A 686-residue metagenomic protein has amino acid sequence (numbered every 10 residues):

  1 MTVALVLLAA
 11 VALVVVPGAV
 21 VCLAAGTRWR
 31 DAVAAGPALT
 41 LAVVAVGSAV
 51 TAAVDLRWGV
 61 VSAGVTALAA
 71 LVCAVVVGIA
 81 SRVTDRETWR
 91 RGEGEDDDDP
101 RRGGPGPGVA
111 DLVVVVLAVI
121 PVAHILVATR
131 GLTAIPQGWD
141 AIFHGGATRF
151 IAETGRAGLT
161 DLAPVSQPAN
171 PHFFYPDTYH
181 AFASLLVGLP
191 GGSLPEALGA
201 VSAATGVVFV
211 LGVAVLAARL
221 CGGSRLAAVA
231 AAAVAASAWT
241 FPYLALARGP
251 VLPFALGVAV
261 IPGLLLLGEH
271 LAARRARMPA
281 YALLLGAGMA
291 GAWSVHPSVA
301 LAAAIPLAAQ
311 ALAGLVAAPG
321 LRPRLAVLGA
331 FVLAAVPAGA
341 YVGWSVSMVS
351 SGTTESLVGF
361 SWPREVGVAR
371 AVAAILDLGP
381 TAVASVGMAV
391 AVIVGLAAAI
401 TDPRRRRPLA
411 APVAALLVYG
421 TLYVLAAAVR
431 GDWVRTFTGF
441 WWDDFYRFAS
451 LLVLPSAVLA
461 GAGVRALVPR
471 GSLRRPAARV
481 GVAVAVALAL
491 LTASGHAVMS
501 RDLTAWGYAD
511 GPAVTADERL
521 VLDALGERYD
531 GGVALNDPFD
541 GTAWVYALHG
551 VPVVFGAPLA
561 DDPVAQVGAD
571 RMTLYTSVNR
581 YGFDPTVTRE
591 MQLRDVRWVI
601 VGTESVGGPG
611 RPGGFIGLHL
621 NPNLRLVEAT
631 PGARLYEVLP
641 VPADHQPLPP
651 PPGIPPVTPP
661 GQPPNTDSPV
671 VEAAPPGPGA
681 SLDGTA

Functional and structural regions predicted by a protein language model:
M1-R102, G106: Membrane-embedded, hydrophobic transmembrane alpha-helices
A9, V15, A489-A686: Extracytoplasmic
V43-V46, V122-T129, T154-A157, A228-A247 (+5 more regions): Membrane-interface helix-loop junctions at the exits of transmembrane helices
V54, W58-V61, T133-Q137, G191 (+4 more regions): Membrane-helix boundary/interfacial segments in multi-pass membrane proteins
I120-A259, D502-P512: Active-site lumenal/periplasmic loops and adjacent helix-entry segments of GT-C-fold, multi-pass membrane
H270-A290: Short hydrophobic alpha-helices at membrane interfaces in multi-pass membrane enzymes
A311, S385-V413: Hydrophobic, aromatic-rich transmembrane alpha-helices and their immediate juxtamembrane boundary segments
F331-A338, R465-H496: Signature aromatic-anchored transmembrane alpha helix within multi-pass, membrane-resident enzymes that catalyze glycan
